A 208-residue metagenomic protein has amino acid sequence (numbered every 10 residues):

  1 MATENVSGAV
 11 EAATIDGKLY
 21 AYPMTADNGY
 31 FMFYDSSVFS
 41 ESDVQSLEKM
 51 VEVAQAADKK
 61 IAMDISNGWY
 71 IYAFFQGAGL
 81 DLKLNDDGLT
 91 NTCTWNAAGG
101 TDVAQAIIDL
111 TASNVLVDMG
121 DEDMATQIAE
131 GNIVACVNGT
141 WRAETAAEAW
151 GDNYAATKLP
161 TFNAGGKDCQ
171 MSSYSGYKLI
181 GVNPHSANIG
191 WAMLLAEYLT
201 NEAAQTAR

Functional and structural regions predicted by a protein language model:
M1-Y30, S42, A155-K158: Hinge/lid segment of periplasmic solute-binding proteins
I15-A26, Y30, K49-C93, I133: Extracytoplasmic/periplasmic solute-binding protein
Y30-Y34, F75, I180-V182: Short glycine- and hydrophobic/aromatic-rich loop-to-beta-strand nucleating segment in the catalytic cores
S37-Q45, H185-A192: Short helix-loop capping/hinge motifs at secondary-structure junctions, enriched in acidic/polar residues
L47-E48, V117-E130, W141: Short helix-initiation/N-cap motifs at beta->coil->alpha
L89-G120: Glycine-centered hinge/linker elements that transmit conformational signals in sensory and ligand-binding systems
V134-N138, A155: Paired acidic/hydrophobic, glycine-rich loop segments that form the ligand-binding mouth/hinge of periplasmic-binding
E148-R208: Extracytoplasmic/periplasmic substrate-recognition and gating elements
